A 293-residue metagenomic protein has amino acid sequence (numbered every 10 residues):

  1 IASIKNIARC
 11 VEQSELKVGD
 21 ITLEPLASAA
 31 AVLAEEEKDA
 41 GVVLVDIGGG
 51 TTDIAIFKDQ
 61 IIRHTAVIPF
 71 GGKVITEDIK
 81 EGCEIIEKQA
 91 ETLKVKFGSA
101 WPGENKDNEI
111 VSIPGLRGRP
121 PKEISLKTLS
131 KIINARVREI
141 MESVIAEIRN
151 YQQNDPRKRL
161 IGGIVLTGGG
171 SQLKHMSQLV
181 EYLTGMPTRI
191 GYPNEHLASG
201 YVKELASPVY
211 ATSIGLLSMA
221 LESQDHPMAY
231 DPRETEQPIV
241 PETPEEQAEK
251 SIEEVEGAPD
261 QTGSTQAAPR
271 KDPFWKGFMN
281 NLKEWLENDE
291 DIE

Functional and structural regions predicted by a protein language model:
I1-V42, I86-E87, T92-L129, H226-E293: Nucleotide/phosphate-binding catalytic cleft detector across ATP-hydrolyzing and phosphate-transferring enzymes
A2, G98-W101, R157-L183: Glycine-rich phosphate-binding loops at beta-strand->alpha-helix junctions
L23-A27, D59, V67-F70, V95 (+1 more regions): Short, ordered loop/turn segments at secondary-structure junctions
L33-H64, I79, L216: Gly/Thr-rich phosphate-binding beta-strand-loop-beta motif of the actin/hexokinase/Hsp70
R63-H64, E77-D78, S125-S130, G162 (+1 more regions): Short beta-alpha connecting loops at secondary-structure transitions that line or flank enzyme active sites
P69-A90: A conserved active-site cap/scaffold subdomain adjacent to cofactor or substrate pockets
M141-G162: Phosphate/pyrophosphate-binding loops at sites that engage ATP/ADP/AMP, CoA/4′-phosphopantetheine, polyphosphate
Y192-V240: Glycine-rich phosphate-binding/hydrolytic loop that grips phosphoryl groups
